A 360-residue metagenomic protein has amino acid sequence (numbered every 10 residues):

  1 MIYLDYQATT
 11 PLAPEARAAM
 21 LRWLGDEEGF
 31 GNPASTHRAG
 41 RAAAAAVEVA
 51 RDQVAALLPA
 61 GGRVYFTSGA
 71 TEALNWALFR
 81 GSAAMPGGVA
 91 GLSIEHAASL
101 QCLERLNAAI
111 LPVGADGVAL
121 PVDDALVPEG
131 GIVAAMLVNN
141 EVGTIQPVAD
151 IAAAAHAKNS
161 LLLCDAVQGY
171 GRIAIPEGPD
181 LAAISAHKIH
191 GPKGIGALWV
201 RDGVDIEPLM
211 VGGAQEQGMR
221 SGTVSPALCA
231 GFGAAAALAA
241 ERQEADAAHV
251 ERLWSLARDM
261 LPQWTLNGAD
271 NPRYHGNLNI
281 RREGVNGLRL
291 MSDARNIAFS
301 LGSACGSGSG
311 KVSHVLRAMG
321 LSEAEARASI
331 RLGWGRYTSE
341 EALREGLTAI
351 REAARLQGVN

Functional and structural regions predicted by a protein language model:
M1-N360: Pyridoxal 5′-phosphate
